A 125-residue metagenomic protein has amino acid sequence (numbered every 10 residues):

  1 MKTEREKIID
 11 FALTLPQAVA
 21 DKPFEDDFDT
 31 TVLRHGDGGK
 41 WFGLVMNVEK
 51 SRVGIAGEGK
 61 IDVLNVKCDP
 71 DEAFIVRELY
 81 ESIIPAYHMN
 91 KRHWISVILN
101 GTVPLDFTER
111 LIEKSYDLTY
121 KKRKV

Functional and structural regions predicted by a protein language model:
M1-V125: Charge-dense, helix-prone N-terminal extensions
